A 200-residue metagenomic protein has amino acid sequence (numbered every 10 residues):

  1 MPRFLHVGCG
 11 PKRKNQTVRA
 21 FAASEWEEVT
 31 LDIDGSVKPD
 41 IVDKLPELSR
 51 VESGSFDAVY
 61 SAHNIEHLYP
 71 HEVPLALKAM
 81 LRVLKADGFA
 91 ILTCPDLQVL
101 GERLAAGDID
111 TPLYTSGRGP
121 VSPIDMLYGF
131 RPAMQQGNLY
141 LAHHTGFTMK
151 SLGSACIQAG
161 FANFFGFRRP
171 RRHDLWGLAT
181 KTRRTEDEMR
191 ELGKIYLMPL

Functional and structural regions predicted by a protein language model:
M1-G10, S116-I124: Conserved long hydrophobic alpha-helices within structured protein cores
R3-E102, A179-K181: Conserved SAM-binding loop
E72-A79, V83-K85, F89-L200: S-adenosyl-L-methionine-dependent methyltransferase catalytic module, highlighting the catalytic core
